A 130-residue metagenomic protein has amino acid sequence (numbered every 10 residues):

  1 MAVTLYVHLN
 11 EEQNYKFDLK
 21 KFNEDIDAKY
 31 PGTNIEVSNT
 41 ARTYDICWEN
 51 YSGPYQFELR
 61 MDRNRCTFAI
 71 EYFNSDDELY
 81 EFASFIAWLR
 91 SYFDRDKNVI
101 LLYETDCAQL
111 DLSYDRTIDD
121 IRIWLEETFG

Functional and structural regions predicted by a protein language model:
M1-P31, G130: Short, extreme N-terminal segment that most often corresponds to the first beta-strand
A2, T43, R65-T67: A generic structural signal for beta-strand entry/edge sites
E24-N34, R90-K97: A common structural junction motif
A28-L59: Structured domain cores in non-transmembrane regions
E49-G130: Charged interaction segments
